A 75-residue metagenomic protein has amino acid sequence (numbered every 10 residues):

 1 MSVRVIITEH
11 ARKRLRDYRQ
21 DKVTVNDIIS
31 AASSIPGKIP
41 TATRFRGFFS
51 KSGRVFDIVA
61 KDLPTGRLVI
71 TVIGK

Functional and structural regions predicted by a protein language model:
M1-K75: Ribonuclease/tRNase effector modules and their secretory precursors
